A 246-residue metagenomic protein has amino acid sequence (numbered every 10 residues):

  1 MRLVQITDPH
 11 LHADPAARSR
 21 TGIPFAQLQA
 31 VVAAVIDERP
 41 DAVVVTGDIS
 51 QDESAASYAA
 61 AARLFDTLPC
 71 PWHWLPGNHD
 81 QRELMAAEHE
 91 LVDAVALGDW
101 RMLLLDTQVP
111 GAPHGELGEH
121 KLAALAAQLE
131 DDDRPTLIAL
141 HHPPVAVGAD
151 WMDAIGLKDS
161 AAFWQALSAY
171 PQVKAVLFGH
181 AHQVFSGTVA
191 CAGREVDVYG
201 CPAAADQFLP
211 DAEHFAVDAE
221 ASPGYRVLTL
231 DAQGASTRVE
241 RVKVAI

Functional and structural regions predicted by a protein language model:
M1-A60, E130-D131, V147: N-terminal active-site segment of His-dependent metallophosphoesterases
R2-A13, D99-V109, L137-H141, V196-A203 (+1 more regions): Active-site-proximal beta-strand elements of phosphoester/diester hydrolases
V4-A26, Q81-H89, G111-E119, L209-D218: Acidic/histidine-rich helix-loop elements that form or flank divalent-metal/phosphate-binding sites at the catalytic
Q5-T7, A42-D48, W72-N78, D106 (+3 more regions): Active-site neighborhood of phospho(di)ester-bond hydrolases with catalytic His/Asp-centered motifs
H12-P15, Q51-A56, H79-L84, P110-P113 (+3 more regions): Active-site environment of divalent metal-dependent phosphoester hydrolases
L97-L137, D150-A166, D218: Binuclear metal-dependent hydrolase catalytic cores centered on His/Asp/Glu-rich metal-binding motifs
D153-R226: Conserved beta-sheet core of the metallophosphoesterase superfamily
R226-I246: A short C-terminal boundary segment appended to hydrolase-like catalytic domains
